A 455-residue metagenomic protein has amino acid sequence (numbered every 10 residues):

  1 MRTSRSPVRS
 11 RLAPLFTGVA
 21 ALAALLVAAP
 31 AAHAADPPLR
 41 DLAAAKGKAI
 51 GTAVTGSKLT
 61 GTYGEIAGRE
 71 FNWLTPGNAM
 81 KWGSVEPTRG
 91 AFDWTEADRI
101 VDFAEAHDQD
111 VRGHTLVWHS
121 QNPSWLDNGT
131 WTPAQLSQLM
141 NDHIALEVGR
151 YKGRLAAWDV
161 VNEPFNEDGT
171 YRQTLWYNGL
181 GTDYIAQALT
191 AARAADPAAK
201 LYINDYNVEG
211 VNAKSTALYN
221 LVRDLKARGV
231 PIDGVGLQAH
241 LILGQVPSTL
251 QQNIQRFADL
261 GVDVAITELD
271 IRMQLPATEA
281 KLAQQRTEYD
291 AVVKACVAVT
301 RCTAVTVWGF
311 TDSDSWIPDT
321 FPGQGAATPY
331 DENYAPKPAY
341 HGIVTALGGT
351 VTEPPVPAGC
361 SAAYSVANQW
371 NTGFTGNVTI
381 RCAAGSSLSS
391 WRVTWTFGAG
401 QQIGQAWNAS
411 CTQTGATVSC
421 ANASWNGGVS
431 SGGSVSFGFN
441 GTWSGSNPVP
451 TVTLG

Functional and structural regions predicted by a protein language model:
M1-A34: Secretory targeting and sorting signals
A35-G77: Boundary/entry segment of secreted carbohydrate-active catalytic domains
L39-R40, R69-T88, T95-G210, R272: Substrate-binding cleft and catalytic face of glycoside hydrolase catalytic domains, especially the flexible beta-alpha
A53-G64, W82-T95, F165-T170, V208-A217 (+2 more regions): Acidic-and-aromatic substrate-binding clefts and catalytic sites of carbohydrate-active enzymes
T55-E70, S137-E147, A213-L225, L250 (+1 more regions): Short, acidic/polar
N72-N78, N162, A195-D205, L218-P247 (+2 more regions): Aromatic- and acid-rich polysaccharide-binding/catalytic face of secreted or lumenal carbohydrate-active enzymes
T115, K200-V208, A239-H240, F257-Y289 (+1 more regions): Active-site clefts of carbohydrate-active enzymes
G349-G455: Extracellular low-complexity, O-glycosylation-prone Ser/Thr/Pro/Gly-rich "stalks" and linkers flanking catalytic
